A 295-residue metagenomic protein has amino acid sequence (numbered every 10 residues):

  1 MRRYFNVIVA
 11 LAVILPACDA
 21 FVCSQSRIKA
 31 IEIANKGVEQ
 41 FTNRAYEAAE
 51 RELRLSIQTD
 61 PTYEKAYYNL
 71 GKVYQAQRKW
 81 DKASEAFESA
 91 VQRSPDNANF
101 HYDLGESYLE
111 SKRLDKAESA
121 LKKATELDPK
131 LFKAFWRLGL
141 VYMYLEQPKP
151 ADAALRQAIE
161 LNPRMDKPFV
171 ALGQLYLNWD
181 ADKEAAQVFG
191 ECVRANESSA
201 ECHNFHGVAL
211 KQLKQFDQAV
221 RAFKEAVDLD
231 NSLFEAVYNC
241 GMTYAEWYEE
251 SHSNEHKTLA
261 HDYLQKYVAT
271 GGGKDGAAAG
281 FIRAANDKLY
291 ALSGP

Functional and structural regions predicted by a protein language model:
I8-A17: Bacterial N-terminal signal peptides
I28-T59, K72, A76, E106 (+2 more regions): Alpha-helical segment of the N-proximal tetratricopeptide repeat
K29-I31, E64-K65, A98-N99, F132-K133 (+4 more regions): Helix-start (N-cap) detector for alpha-helical repeat units in TPR-like alpha-solenoids, especially tetratricopeptide
T42-E52, A76-S89, E110-K123, M143-Q157 (+4 more regions): Structural signature of tandem alpha-helical TPR/SEL1-like repeats, specifically the intra-repeat loop/turn
T59, R93, L127, L161 (+3 more regions): Structural marker of alpha-solenoid helical repeat scaffolds
C240, E246-E249, N254-P295: Terminal, low-structured helical/coil segments at or just beyond the last alpha-helical repeat
